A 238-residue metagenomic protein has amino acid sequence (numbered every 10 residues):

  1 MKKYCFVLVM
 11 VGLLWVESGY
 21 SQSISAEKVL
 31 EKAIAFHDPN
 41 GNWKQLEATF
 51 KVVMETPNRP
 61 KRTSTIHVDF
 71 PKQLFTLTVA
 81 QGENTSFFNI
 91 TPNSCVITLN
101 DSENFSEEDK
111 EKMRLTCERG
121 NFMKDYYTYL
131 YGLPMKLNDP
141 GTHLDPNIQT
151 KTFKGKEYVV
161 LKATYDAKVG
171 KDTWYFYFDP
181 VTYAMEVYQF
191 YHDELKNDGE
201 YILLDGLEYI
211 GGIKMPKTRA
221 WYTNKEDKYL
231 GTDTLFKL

Functional and structural regions predicted by a protein language model:
M1-A26: Bacterial Sec-dependent N-terminal signal peptides
F6, F88, S106-E107, V160 (+2 more regions): Short capping micro-motif at the N-terminus of alpha-helices
S18-A35, W43: Sec-dependent signal peptide cleavage junction
Q22-V29, T98-D172, L195-D198: Flexible, processing/modification-adjacent segments and terminal tails in exported/periplasmic/extracellular proteins
K32, F36-N40, E83, F87 (+2 more regions): Intrinsically disordered terminal and processing segments
A35-N104, G141-Q149: N-terminal mature ectodomain segment of secretory-pathway/periplasmic proteins
N84-S94, S102-F105, K110-C117, E226-L238: Catalytic loop of the DD-peptidase/beta-lactamase superfamily, centered on the K-T-G motif and neighboring
T152-L238: Gly/Pro-enriched, hydrophobic low-complexity segments that function as extracytoplasmic propeptides/linkers
